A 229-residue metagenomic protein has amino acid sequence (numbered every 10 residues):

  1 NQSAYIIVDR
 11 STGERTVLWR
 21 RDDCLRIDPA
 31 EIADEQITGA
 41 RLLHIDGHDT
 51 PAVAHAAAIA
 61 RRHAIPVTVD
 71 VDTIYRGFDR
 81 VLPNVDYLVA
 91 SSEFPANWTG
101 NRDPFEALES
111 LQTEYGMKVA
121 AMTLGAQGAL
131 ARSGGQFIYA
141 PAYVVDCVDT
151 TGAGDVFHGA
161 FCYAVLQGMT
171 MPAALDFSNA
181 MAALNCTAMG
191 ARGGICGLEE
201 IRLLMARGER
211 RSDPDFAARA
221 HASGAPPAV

Functional and structural regions predicted by a protein language model:
N1-R41, R202-V229: Conserved N-terminal subdomain of the carbohydrate kinase-like
D9, D70, D86, D149 (+1 more regions): Acidic active-site catalytic centers that drive phospho-/nucleotidyl reactions and related ester hydrolyses
C24-A33, P51, V69-G77: Active-site glycine-rich loop that binds ribose-phosphate moieties when present
R41-L42, V119: Structural motif
L42-I45, V67-V69: Short catalytic-loop micro-motif centered on adjacent basic/acidic residues
G47-A57: An aromatic- and histidine-rich active-site surface loop
H55-Y139, D146: Conserved phosphate/ATP/ADP-binding segment of small-molecule kinases
P104-V229: Conserved phosphate-binding/catalytic region of the ribokinase-like
